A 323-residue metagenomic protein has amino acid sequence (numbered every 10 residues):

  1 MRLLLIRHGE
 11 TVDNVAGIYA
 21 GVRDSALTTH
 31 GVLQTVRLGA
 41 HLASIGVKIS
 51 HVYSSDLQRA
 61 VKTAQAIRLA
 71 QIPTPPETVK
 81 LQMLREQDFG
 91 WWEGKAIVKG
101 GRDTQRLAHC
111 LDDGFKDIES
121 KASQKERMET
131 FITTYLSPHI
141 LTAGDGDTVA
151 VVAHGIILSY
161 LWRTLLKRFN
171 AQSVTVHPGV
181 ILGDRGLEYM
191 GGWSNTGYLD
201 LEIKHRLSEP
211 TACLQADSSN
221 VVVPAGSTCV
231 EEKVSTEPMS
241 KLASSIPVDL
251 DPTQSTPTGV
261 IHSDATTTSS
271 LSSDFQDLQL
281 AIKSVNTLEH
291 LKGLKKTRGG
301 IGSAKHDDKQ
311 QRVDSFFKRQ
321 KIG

Functional and structural regions predicted by a protein language model:
M1-P75, K116-M128: Active-site-proximal alpha-helix that buttresses catalytic centers in soluble enzyme cores
R2-I6, A143-I157: Beta-strand elements within well-structured catalytic alpha/beta cores of enzymes that handle phosphate/sulfate esters
G9, G155, L288: Active-site metal-binding loops of divalent metal-dependent hydrolases
V12-V15, A60-T63, Q87-G90, L158-L161 (+1 more regions): Short catalytic/ligand-binding loop motif for oxyanion handling, primarily in non-cytosolic enzymes, centered on
V36-A108, L187-N195: Phosphate-coordination/substrate-recognition cap region in phosphate-metabolizing enzymes
I45-V47, P138-D147: Glycine-rich phosphate-binding loop signature in dinucleotide/nucleotide-binding domains
Q87-V98, R163-G323: Acidic, low-complexity terminal tails and accessory targeting/binding regions of phosphate-metabolizing enzymes
D103-S123: Short glycine/proline- and acidic residue-enriched helix-loop micro-motifs that form flexible lids or anion-recognition
